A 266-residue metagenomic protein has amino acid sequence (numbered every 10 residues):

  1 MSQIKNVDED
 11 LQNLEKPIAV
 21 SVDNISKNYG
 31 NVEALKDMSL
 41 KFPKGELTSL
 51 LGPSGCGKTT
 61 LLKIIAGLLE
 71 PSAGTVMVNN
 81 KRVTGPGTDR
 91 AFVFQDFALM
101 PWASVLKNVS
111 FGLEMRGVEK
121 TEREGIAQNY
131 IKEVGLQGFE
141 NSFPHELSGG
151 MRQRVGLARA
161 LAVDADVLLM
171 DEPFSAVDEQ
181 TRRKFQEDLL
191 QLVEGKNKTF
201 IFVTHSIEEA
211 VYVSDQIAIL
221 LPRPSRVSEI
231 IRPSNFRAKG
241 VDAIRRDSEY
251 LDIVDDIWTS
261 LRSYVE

Functional and structural regions predicted by a protein language model:
S2-D8, A243-E266: Non-catalytic connector elements of ABC transporters
I4-E208, V213: ABC family nucleotide-binding domain
S72, A165, L221, L261-V265: A general structural signal marking secondary-structure boundaries and capping sites
V78, I219-L220: Short hydrophobic beta-strand elements within the C-terminal catalytic ATPase subdomain
V134, L220-L221: Conserved acidic donor-binding loop of glycosyltransferase catalytic domains
Q216: Short, glycine/charged-rich "phosphate-handling" switch motifs in NTP-dependent and phosphotransfer domains
P222-D252: Conserved beta-strand-loop-alpha-helix hinge in the C-terminal portion of ABC ATPase nucleotide-binding domains
